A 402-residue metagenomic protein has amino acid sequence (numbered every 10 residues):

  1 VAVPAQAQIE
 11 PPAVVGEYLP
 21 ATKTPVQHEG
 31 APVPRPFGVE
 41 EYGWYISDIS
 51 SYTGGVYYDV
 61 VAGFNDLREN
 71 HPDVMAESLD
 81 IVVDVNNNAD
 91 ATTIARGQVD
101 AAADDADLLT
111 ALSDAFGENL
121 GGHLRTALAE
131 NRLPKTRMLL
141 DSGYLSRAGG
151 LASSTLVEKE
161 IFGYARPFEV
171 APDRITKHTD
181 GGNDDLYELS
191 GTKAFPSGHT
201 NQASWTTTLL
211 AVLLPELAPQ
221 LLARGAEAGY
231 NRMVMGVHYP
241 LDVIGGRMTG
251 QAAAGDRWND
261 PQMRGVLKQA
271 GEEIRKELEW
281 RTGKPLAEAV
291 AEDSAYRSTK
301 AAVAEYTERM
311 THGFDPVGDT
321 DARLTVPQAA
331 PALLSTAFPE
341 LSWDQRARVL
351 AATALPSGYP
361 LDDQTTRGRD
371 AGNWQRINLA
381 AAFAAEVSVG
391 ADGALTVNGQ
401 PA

Functional and structural regions predicted by a protein language model:
V1-Q8: Secretory targeting and sorting signals
A7, D80-V82, M235, R257 (+2 more regions): Generic detector of bulky aromatic hydrophobic side chains
I9-V234, R297-A402: Hydrophobic alpha-helical bundle signature of multipass membrane enzymes
D173, K177, G229, P240-R247 (+4 more regions): A sequence-level detector of short, solvent-exposed, charge-rich linear segments
D185-S190, G236-L241, A254-N259, E279-A287: Short, charged low-complexity intrinsically disordered segments located at boundaries of structured domains
H199-A203, V234-M263, L267: Alpha-helical transmembrane segments that form the membrane-embedded catalytic/substrate-binding core of multi-pass
D256-A329: Charged, amphipathic alpha-helical linkers/stalks
